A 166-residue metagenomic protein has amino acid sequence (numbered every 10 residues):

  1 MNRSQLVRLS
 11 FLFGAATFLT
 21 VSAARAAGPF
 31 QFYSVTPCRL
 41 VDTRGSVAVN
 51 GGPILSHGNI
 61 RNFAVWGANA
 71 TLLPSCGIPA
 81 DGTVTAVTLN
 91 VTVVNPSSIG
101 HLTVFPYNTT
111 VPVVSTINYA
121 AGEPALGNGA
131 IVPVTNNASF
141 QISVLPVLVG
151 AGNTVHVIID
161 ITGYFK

Functional and structural regions predicted by a protein language model:
M1-F11, T17: Bacterial N-terminal signal peptides that target proteins for export
L12, F18, A24-K166: Short edge beta-strands and adjacent beta->alpha junctions
